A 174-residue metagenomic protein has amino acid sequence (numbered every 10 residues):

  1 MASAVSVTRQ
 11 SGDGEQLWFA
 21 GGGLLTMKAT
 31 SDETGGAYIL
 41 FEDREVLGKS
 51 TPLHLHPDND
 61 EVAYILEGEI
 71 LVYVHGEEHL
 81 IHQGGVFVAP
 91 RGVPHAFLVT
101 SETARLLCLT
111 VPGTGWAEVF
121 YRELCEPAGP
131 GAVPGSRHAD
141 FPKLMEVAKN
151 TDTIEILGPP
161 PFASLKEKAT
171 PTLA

Functional and structural regions predicted by a protein language model:
M1-A37, G135-A174: A short, N-terminal "cap"/entry segment at the start of jelly-roll beta-barrel domains of the cupin/DSBH fold
R9-S11, Q16, E33, E69 (+1 more regions): Short acidic-glycine-tyrosine-enriched beta hairpin
T26-K28, F41-H56: Conserved short histidine dyad/triad with adjacent acidic residue
K49-T51, A63, G68-Y73, V86-F87: Short beta-strand segments in beta-sandwich/barrel cores
L71, R91-E118: Ligand-binding loop in jelly-roll beta-barrel domains
G115-G135: A hydrophobic, small-residue-rich beta->alpha segment in the mid-to-C-terminal subdomain of diverse proteins
